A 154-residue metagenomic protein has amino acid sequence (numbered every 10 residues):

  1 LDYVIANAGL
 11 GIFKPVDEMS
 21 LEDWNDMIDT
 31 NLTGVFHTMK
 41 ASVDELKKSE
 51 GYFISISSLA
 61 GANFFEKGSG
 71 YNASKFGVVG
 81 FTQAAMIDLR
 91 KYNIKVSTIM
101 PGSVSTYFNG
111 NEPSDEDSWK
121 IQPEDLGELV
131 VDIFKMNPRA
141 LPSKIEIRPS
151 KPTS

Functional and structural regions predicted by a protein language model:
N7-I12: Conserved NAD(P)H cofactor-binding loop of Rossmann-fold oxidoreductase domains
P15-V16, D23-N25: Substrate-binding pocket helix/loop in short-chain dehydrogenase/reductase
D17, N63-S69: Active-site loop immediately N-terminal to the catalytic Tyr-X3-Lys motif of short-chain dehydrogenase/reductase
M39, S74: Active-site helix of classical SDR
S58: Residue(s) in the substrate-gating loop at a strand-loop-helix junction that position the organic substrate next
N63, A84-I94: Active-site-adjacent segment of SDR/Rossmann-fold oxidoreductases
T98-I99, T106, D115-S154: C-terminal helical subdomain
